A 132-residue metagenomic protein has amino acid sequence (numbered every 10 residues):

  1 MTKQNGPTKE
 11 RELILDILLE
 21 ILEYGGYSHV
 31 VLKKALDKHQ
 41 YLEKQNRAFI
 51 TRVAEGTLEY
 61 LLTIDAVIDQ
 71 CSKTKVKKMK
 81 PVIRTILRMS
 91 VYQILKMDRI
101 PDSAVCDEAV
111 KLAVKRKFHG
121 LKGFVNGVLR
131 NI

Functional and structural regions predicted by a protein language model:
M1-I132: Class I Rossmann-like S-adenosyl-L-methionine
